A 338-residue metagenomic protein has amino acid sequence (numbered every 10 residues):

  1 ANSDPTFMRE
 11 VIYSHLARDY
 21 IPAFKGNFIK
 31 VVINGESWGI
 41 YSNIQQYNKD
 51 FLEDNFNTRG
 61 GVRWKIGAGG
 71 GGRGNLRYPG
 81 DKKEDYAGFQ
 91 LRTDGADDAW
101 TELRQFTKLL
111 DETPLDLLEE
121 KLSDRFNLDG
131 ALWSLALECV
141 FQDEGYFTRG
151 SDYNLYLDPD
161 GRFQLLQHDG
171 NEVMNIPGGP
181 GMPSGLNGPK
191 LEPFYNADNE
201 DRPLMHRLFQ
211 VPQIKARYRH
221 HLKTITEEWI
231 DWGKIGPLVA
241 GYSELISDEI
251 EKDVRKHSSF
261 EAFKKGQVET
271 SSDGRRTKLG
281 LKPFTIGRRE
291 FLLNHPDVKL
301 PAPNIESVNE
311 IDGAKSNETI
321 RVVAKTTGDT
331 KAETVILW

Functional and structural regions predicted by a protein language model:
N2-P22: A conserved alpha-helical element in kinase catalytic cores
S3-D4, K49, N171-V173: Short, solvent-exposed loop/turn segments at secondary-structure junctions
R18-I29, I33-F141, G185, P193: Internal "kinase-insert"/substrate-recognition segments embedded within catalytic cores of ATP-dependent enzymes
F24, Y146-T148, T330-A332: A cross-taxa feature marking solvent-exposed loop/turn segments within ectodomains of secreted and single-pass membrane
E36, P159-G161, K331: Short strand-connecting beta-turns/loops that link adjacent beta-strands
A96-T148, N154, D158-D312, S316-T319: Middle-to-C-terminal accessory/interaction subdomains
D312, V322-K331: Extracellular acidic, Ser/Thr/Pro-rich low-complexity tracts
T334-W338: Beta-strand signatures of extracellular beta-sandwich domains
